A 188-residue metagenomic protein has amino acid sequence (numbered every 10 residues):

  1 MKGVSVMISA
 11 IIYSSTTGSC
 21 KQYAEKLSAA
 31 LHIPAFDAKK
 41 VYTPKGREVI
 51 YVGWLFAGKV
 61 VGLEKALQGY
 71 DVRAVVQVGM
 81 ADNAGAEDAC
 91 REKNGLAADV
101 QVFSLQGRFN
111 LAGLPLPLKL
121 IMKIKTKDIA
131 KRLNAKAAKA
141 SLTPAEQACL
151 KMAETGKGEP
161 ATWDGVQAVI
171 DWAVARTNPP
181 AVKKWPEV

Functional and structural regions predicted by a protein language model:
M1-G69, V75, D171-V188: N-terminal beta1-alpha1-beta2 submodule of the flavodoxin-like/Rossmannoid cofactor-binding fold
L55-V188: FMN-binding flavodoxin-like domain, especially the glycine-rich phosphate-binding loop
